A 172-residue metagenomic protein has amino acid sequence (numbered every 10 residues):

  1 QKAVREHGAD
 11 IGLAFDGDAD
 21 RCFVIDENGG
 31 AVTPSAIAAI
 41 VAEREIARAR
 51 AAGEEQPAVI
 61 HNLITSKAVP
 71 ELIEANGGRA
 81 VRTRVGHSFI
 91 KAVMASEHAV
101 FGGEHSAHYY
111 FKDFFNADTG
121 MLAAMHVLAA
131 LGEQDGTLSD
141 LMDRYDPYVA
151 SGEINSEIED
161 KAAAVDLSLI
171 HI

Functional and structural regions predicted by a protein language model:
Q1-I25: N-terminal small/polar loop signature for handling phosphorylated ligands or for N-terminal nucleophile
Q1-V4, S35-A36, V100-S106: Short, structured secondary-structure boundary patches
K2, I40, R44, S88 (+1 more regions): Short, contiguous clusters of charged residues that form electrostatic/catalytic patches at enzyme active sites, used
A3, E45-R48, V127-A130: Generic, well-ordered alpha-helical scaffold segments in large soluble proteins
I11, A51-I170: Phosphate-binding and adjacent anionic-ligand microenvironments
G17-R21, G29, T65, A107: Short, glycine/acidic-enriched loop or turn micro-motifs at the edges of active sites
D20-A38: Short Gly/Thr/Asp-enriched flexible loops that form oxyanion-binding sites at enzyme active sites
I37-A58: Ser/Thr/Gly-rich flexible loops in soluble cytosolic domains mediating phosphotransfer, phosphorylation
